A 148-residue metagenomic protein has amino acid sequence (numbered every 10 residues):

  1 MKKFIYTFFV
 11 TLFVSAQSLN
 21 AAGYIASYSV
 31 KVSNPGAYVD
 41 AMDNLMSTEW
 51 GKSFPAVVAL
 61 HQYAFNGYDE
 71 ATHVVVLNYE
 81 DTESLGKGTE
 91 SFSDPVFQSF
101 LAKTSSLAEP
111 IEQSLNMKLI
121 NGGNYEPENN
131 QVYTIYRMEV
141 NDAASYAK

Functional and structural regions predicted by a protein language model:
M1-F4: Positively charged n-region of N-terminal signal peptides that target proteins for export
T7-A16: Bacterial N-terminal signal peptides
L19-K148: Short S/T/G/P-rich N-terminal loop/turn motif that feeds into the first structured element of a domain
